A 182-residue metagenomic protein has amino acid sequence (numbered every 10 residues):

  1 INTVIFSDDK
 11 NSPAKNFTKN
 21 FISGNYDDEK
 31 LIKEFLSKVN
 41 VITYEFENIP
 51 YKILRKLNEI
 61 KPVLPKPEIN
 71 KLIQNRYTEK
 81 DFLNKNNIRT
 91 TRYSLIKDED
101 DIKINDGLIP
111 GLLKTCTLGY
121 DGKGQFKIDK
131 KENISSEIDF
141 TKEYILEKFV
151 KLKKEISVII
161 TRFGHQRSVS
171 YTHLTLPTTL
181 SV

Functional and structural regions predicted by a protein language model:
I1-Q74, T78-D81: ATP-binding N-terminal substructure of ATP-dependent carboxylate-amine bond-forming enzymes
I60, L64-F126, K131: A conserved helix-loop-beta module that forms one wall/lid of the active-site cleft in ATP-utilizing catalytic domains
T91, K123, K154-I156, S168-Y171: Change "...and in nucleic-acid phosphodiester-cleaving endonucleases..." to "...and in nucleic-acid processing enzymes
L108, E137-F140, K151-K154, L174: Catalytic, metal-anchored helix/loop core of enzyme active sites in primary metabolism
V150, I160-G164: Short, low-complexity Ser/Thr-rich regulatory SLiMs
T172-T178: Conserved small/polar residues in nucleotide/adenosyl-binding loops
